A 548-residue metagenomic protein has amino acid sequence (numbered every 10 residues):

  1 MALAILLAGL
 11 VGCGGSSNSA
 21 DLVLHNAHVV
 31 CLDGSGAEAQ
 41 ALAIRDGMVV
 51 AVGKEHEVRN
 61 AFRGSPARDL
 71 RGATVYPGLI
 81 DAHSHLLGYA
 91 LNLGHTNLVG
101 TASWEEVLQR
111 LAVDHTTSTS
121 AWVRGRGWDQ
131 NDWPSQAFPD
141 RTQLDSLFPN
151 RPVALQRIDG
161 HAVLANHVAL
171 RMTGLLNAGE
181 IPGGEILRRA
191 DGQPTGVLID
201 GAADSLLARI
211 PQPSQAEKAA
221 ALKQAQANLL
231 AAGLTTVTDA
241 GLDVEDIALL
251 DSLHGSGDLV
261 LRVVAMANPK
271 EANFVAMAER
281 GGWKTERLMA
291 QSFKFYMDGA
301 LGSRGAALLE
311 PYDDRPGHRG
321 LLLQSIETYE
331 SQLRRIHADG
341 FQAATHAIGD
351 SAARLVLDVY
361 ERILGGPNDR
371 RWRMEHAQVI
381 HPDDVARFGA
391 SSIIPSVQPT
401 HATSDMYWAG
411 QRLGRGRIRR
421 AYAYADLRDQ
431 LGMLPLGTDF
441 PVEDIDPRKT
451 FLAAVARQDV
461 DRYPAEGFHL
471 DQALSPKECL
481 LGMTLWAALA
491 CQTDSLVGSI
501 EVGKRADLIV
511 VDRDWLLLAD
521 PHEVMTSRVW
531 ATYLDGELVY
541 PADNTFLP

Functional and structural regions predicted by a protein language model:
M1-L10: Bacterial N-terminal signal peptides
C13-N26, V30, G34-A276, F295-A352 (+6 more regions): Divalent metal-binding segments
A51, G196, W530-A531, Y540: A structural microfeature
L253-G257, E279-L288, G365-P367, F388-A390: Acidic (Asp/Glu)-rich catalytic clusters
R287-G305, S392-T403: Non-cysteine beta-strand/loop elements that form the S-adenosyl-L-methionine
R334-A344, S351-W372, H376-A377, P382-A386 (+2 more regions): His/Asp/Glu-enriched, well-ordered alpha-helical/loop segment that forms or immediately abuts the divalent-metal
A542-P548: Extracellular/periplasmic ectodomains of large secreted or surface enzymes and adhesion receptors
